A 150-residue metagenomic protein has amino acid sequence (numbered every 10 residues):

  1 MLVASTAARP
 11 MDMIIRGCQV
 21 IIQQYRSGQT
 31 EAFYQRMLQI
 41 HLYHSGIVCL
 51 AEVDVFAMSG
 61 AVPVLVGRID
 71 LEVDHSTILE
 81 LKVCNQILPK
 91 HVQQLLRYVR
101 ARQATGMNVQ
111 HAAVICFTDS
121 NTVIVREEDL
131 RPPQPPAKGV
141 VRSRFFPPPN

Functional and structural regions predicted by a protein language model:
M1-P10, A137-N150: Non-catalytic C-terminal interaction segments of nucleic acid-processing enzymes
M1-S27: Interdomain/boundary linker segments immediately adjacent to catalytic/signaling cores
Q19, D54, C84: Histidine- and/or cysteine-centered catalytic micro-motif in compact active-site loops
Q23-H75, D119-I124, E128-P133: Active-site metal-binding core of divalent-cation-utilizing nuclease and nuclease-like domains
L79: Conserved beta3 VAIK motif of the Hanks protein kinase fold
K82-P136: Nucleic-acid nuclease catalytic cores
